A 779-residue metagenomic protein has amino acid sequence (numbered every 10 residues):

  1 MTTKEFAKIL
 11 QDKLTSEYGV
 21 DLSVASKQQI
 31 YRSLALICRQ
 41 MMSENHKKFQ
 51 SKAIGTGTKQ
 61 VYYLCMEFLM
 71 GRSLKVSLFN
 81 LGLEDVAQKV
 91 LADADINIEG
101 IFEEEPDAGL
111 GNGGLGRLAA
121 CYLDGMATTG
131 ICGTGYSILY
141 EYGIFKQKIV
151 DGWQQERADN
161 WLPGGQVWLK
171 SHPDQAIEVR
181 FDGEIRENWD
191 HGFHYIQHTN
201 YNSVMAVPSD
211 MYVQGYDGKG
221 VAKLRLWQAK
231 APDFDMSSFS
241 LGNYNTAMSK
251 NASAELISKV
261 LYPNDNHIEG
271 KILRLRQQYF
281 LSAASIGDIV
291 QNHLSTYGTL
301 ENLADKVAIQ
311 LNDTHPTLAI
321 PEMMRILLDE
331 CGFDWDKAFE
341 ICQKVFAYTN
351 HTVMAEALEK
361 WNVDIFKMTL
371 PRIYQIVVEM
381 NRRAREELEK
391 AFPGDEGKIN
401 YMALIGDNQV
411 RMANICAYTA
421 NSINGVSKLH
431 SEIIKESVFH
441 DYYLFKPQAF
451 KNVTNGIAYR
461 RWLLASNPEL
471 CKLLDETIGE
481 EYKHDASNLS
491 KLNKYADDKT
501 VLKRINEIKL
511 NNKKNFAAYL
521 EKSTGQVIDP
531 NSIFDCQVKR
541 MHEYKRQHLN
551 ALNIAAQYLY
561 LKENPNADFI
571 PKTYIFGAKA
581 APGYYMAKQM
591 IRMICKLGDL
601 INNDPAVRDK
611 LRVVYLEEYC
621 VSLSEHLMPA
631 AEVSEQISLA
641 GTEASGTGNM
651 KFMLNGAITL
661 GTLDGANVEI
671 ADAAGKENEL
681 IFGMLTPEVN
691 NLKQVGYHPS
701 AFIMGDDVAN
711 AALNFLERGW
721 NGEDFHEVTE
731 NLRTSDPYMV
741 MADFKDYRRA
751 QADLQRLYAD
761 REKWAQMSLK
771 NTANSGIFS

Functional and structural regions predicted by a protein language model:
M1-S779: A conserved ligand/cofactor-binding region detector
